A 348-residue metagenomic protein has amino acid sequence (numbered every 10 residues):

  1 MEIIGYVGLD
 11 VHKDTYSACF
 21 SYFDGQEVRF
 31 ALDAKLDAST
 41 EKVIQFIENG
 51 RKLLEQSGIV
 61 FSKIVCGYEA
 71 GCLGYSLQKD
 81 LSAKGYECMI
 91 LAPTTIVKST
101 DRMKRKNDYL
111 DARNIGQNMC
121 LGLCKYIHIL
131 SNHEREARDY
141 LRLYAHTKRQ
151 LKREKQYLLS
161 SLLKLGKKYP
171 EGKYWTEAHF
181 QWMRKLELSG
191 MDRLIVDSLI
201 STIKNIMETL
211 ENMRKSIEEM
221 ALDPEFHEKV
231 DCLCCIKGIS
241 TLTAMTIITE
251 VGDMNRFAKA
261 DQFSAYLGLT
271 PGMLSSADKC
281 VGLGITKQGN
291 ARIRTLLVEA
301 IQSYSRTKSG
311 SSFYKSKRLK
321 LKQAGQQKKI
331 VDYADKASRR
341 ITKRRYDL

Functional and structural regions predicted by a protein language model:
M1-L348: A detector of single, family-specific signature residues that are central to catalytic or substrate-handling motifs
